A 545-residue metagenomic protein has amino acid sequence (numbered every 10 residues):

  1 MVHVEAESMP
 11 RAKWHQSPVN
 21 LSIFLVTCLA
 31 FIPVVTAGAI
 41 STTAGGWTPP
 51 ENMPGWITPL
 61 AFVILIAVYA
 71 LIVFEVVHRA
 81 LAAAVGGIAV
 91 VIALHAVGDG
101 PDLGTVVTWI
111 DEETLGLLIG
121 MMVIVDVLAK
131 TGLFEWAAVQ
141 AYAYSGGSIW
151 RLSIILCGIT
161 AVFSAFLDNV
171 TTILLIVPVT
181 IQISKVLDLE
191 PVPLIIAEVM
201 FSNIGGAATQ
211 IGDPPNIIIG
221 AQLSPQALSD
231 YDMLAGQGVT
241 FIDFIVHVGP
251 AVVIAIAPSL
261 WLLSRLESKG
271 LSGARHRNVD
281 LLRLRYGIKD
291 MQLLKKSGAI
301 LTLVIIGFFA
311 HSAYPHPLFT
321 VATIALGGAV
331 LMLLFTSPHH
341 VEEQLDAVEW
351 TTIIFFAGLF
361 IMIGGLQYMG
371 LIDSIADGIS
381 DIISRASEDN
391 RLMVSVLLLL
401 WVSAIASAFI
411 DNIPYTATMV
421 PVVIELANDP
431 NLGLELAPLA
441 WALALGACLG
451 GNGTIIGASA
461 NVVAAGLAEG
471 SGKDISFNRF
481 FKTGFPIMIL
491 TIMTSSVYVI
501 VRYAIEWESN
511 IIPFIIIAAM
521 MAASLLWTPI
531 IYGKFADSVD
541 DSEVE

Functional and structural regions predicted by a protein language model:
M1-W136, V246-S374, T483-E545: Hydrophobic transmembrane alpha-helices of multi-pass small-molecule transporters
G100-V192, T351-T352, F356-N431: Membrane-embedded alpha-helical segments and adjacent helix-loop junctions characteristic of multi-pass solute
K130-F134, A143-S148, I181-V192, G220-I242 (+3 more regions): Juxtamembrane helix-boundary/capping and inter-helix hinge elements in multi-pass membrane proteins
A138, T171-Q182, I195-V199, T209-S229 (+7 more regions): Re-entrant/interfacial helical elements at transmembrane boundaries that shape and gate the permeation pathway
I149-A161, D188-G205, L234-V239, F244 (+3 more regions): Alpha-helical transmembrane segments of multi-pass membrane proteins
E190-V192, L266-Y286, T336-Q344, I424 (+3 more regions): Alpha-helical transmembrane segments
A208-I211, P215-E267, W401, A504: Alpha-helical transmembrane segments of multi-pass small-molecule/ion transporters
Y231-V253, L439-A444, I475-L490: Structural signal for the N-terminal portions of transmembrane helices and their immediately preceding loop/interface
